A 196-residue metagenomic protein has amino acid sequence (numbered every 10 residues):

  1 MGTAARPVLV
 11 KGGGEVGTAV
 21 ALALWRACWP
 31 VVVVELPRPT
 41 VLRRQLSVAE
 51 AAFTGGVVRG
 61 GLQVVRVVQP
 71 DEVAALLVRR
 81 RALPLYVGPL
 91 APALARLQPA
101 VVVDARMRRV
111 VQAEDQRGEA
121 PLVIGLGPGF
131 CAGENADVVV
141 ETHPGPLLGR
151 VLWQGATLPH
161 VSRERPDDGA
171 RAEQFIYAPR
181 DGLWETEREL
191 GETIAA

Functional and structural regions predicted by a protein language model:
G2-A196: Well-ordered secondary-structure scaffolds
